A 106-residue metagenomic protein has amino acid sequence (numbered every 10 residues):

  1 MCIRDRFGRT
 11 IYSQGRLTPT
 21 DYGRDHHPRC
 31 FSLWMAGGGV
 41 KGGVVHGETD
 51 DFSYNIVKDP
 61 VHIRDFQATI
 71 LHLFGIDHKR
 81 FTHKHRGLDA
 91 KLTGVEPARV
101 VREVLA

Functional and structural regions predicted by a protein language model:
M1-I3: Short, small-residue-biased leader/transition segments that mark boundaries at the very start of proteins
R6-F7: Active-site metal-binding loops of divalent metal-dependent hydrolases
I11-S13: Extracytoplasmic/secreted cell-surface and envelope-processing proteins
G15, D21, R29, V40-A106: Membrane-interface soluble catalytic domains
G23-M35: Acidic, His- and aromatic-enriched active-site or binding-groove loops in soluble protein domains that engage sugars
